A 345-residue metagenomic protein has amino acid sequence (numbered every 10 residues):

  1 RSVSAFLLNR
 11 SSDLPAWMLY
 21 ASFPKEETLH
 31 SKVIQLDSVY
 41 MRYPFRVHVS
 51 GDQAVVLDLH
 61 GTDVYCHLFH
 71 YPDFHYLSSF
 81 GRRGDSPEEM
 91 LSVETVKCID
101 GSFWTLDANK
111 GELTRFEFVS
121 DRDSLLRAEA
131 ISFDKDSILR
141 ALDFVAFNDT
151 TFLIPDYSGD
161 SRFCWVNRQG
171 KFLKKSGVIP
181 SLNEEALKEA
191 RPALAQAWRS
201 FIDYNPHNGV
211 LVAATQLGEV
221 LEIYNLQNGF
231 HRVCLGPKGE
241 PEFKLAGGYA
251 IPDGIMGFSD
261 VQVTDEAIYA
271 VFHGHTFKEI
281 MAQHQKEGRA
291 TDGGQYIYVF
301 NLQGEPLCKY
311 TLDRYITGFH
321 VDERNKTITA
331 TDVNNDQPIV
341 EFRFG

Functional and structural regions predicted by a protein language model:
V3-S11: Short, small-residue-biased leader/transition segments that mark boundaries at the very start of proteins
P15-R42, Q303-E305: A short helix->beta-strand "capping" segment at the edge of beta-propeller domains
L29-D37, S78-E89, A128-S137, L173-A197 (+2 more regions): Surface-exposed loop and turn segments in beta-propeller and other repeat-based domains that flank or scaffold
V33-Y65, I268-I280: Beta-strand-rich domains and repeat architectures in extracellular enzymes and scaffolds, especially beta-propellers
P44-V49, E94-C98, L142-N148, P192-N208 (+2 more regions): Structural signature of eukaryotic scaffold interfaces centered on beta-propeller domains
L68-H70, W165-N167, Q285-G304: Beta-propeller blade signature
F118-T150, I154-P155: Asp-box/WD-like beta-propeller blade repeats and closely related beta-sheet repeat scaffolds
V271-D292, V340-F342: Short, conserved, GDST-rich strand-edge loop motifs in beta-rich repeat architectures
